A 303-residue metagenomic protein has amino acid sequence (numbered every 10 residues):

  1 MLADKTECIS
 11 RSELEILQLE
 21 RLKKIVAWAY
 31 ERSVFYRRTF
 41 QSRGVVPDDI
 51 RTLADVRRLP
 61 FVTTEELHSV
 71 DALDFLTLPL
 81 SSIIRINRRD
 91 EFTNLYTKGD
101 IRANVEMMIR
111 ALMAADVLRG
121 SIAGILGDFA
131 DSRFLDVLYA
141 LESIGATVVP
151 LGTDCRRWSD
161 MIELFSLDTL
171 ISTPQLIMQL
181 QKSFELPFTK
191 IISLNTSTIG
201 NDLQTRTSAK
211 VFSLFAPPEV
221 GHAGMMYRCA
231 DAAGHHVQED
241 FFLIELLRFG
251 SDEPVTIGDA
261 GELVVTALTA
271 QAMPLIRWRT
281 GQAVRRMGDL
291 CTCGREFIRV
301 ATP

Functional and structural regions predicted by a protein language model:
M1-A114, L118-R119: Nucleotide 5′-phosphate-binding alpha/beta core
M1-E13, L17-Y30, V34, I144-P303: Active-site glycine/GP-rich loop and adjacent strand/helix microenvironment that borders small-molecule binding pockets
L78, R85, I125, L170-S172 (+1 more regions): Redox-cofactor binding/interface segments in oxidoreductases and associated redox assembly factors
L95-G99, S143-V148: Glycine-rich phosphate-binding "P-loop"
I101, D128-A130, Q175-L176: Short glycine-enriched loops at secondary-structure junctions
V105-I122, C155-L167: Conserved ATP-dependent adenylate/AMP-binding module captured primarily in the ANL superfamily
I109-A146: Conserved AMP-binding loop of ANL adenylate-forming enzymes
